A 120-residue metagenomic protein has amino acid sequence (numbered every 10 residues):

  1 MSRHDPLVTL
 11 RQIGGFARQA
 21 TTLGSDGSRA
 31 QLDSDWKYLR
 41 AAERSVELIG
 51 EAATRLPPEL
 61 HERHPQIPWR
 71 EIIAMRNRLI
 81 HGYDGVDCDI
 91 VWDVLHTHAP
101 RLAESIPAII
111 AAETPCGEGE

Functional and structural regions predicted by a protein language model:
M1-E120: Solvent-exposed interaction patches of small proteins and small membrane subunits
